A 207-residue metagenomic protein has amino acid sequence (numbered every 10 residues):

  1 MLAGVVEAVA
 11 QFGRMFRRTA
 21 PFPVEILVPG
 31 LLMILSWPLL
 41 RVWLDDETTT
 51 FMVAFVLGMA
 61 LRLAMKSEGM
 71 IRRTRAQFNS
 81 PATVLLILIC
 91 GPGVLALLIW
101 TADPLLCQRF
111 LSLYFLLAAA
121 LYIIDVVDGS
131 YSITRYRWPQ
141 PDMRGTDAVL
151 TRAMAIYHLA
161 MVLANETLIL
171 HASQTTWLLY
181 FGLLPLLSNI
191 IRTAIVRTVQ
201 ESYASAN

Functional and structural regions predicted by a protein language model:
M1-P23: N-terminal juxtamembrane cytosolic/stromal segments of multi-pass membrane proteins
Q11, L61-A76, V196-R197: C-terminal ends of transmembrane helices
P21-V28, P81-I87, D147-L159: Select subsegments of transmembrane alpha-helices in polytopic membrane proteins, especially boundary-proximal
V28-L44, G93-L98, A164-E166: Membrane-embedded alpha-helical segments in integral membrane proteins
W43, E47-F51, L105-I123, Y180-S188: Alpha-helical transmembrane segments
R75-C90, Q108-L116: Cytoplasmic-side transmembrane-helix entry/capping segments in multi-pass membrane proteins
L98-V149: Membrane-proximal helix-loop-helix units in multi-pass membrane proteins
Y136-N207: C-terminal membrane-adjacent module
